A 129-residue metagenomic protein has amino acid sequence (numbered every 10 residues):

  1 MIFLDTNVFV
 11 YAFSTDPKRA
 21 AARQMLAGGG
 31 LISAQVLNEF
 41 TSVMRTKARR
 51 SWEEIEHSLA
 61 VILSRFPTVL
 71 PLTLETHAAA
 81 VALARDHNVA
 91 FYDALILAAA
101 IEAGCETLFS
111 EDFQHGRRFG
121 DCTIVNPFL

Functional and structural regions predicted by a protein language model:
M1-S33, K47-H57: Short, well-structured N-terminal submotif of metal-dependent ribonuclease cores
L4-D5, I32-A34, V89-A90, D112 (+1 more regions): Histidine- and aromatic-rich ligand-binding microenvironments
A34-S42: Short, conserved active-site loops that position catalytic residues or coordinate cofactors/metal ions across diverse
L37, L59-D86: Acidic catalytic patch
L97-L129: Acidic, PIN/NYN-like endoribonuclease modules and their adjacent C-terminal/linker elements
